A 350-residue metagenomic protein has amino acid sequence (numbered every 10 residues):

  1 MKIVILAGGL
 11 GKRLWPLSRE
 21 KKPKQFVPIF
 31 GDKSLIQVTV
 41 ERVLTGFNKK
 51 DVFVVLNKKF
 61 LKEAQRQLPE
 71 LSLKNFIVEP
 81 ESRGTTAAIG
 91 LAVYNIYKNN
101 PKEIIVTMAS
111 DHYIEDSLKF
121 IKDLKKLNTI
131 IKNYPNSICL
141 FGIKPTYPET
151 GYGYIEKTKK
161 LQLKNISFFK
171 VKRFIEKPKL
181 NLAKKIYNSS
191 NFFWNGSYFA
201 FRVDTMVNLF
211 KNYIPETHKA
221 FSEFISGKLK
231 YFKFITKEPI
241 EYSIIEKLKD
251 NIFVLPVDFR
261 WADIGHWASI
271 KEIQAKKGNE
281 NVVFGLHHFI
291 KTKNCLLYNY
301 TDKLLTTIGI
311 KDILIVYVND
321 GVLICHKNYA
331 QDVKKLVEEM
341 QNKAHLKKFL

Functional and structural regions predicted by a protein language model:
K2-I5, P16, E20, P28-T107 (+3 more regions): Conserved N-terminal catalytic core of the sugar/cofactor nucleotidyltransferase
L6-A7, V55, V106-A109, L140-K144 (+2 more regions): Short beta-strand segments
L14, A64-Q65, M206, F210: Hydrophobic packing residues within well-ordered alpha-helices of enzyme cores
F26, I36, A92, D111 (+4 more regions): Residue-level signal for inorganic ion chemistry
D116-K219, I225-F232, I252, D302 (+1 more regions): Conserved core of the sugar-phosphate nucleotidyltransferase
F201-L350: Left-handed beta-helix
